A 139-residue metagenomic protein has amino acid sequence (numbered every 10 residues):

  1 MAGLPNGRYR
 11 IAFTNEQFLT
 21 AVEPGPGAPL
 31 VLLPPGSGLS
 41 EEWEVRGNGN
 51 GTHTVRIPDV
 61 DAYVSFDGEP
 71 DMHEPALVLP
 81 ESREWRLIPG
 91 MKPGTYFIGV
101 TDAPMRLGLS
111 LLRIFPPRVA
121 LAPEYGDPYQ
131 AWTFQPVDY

Functional and structural regions predicted by a protein language model:
M1-Y139: Lectin-like carbohydrate-binding module/patch detector with strong preference for beta-trefoil
